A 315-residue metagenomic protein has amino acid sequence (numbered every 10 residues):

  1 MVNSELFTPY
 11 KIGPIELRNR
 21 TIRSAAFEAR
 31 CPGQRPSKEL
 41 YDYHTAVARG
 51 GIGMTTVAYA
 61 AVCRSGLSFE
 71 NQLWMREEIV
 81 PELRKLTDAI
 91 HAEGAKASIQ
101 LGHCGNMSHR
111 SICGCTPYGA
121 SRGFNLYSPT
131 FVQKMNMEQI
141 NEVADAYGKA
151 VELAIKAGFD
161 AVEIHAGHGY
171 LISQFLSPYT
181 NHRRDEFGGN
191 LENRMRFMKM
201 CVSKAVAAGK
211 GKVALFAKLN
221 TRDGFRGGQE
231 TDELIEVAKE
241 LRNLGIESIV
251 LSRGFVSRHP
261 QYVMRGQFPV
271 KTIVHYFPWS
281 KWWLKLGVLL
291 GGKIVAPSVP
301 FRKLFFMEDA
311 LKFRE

Functional and structural regions predicted by a protein language model:
M1-E315: Flavin-dependent oxidoreductase catalytic cores
